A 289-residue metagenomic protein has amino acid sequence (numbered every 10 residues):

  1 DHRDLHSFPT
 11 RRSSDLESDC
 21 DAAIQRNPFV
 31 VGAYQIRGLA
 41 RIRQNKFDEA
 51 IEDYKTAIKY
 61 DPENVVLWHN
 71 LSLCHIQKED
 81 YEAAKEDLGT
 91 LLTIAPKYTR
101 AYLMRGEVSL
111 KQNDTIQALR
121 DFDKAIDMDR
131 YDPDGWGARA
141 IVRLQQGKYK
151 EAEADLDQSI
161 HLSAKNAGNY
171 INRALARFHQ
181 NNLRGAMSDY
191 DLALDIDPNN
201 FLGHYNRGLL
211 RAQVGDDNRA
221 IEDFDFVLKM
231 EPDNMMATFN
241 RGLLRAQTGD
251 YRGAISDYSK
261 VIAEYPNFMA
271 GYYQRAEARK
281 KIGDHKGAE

Functional and structural regions predicted by a protein language model:
D1-S13: Short, small-residue-biased leader/transition segments that mark boundaries at the very start of proteins
V31-G32, V65-V66, T99-R100, P133-D134 (+4 more regions): Helix-start (N-cap) detector for alpha-helical repeat units in TPR-like alpha-solenoids, especially tetratricopeptide
